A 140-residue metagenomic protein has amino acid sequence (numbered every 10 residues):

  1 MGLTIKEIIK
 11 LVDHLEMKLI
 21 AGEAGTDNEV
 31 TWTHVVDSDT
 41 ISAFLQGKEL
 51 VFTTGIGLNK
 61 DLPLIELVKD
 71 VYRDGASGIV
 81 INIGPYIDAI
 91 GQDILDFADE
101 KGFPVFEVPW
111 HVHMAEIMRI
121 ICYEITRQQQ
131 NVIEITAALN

Functional and structural regions predicted by a protein language model:
M1-N140: Alpha-helical/coil-rich non-catalytic "connector" segments in signaling and regulatory proteins
